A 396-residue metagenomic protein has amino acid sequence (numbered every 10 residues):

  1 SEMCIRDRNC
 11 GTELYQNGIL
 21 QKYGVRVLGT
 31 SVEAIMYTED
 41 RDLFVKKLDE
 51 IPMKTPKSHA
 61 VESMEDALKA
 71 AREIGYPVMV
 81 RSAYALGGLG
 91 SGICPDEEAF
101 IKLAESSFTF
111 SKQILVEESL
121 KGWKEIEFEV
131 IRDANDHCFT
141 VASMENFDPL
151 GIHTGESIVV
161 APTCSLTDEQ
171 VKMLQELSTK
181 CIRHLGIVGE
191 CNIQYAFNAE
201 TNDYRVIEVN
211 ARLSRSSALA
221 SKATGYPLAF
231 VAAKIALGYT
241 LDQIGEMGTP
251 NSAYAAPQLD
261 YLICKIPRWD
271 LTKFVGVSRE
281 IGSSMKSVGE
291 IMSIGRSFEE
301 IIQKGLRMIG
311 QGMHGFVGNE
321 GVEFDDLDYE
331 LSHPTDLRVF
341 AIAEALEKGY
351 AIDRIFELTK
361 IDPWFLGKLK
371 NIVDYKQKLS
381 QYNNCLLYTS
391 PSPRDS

Functional and structural regions predicted by a protein language model:
E2, R8, N17, I51-P52 (+3 more regions): ATP-dependent carboxylate activation and anion-phosphoryl transfer catalytic cores that bind Mg-ATP to form
M3-I5, P391-D395: Short, small-residue-biased leader/transition segments that mark boundaries at the very start of proteins
R6-N9, E33-I35: Short, solvent-exposed turn/loop segments enriched in Gly/Ser/Thr/Pro and often Arg
D7, R41, M64, Q175 (+2 more regions): Generic non-transmembrane alpha-helix signal with a bias for helix starts/N-cap capping motifs
C10-Y15, D40: Residues at alpha-helix caps and immediate loop-helix transition turns in enzyme cores, especially N- and C-cap
E13-V25: Internal alpha/beta domain cores that form substrate/cofactor-binding pockets in large enzymes and binding proteins
K22-S91: A conserved helix-loop-beta module that forms one wall/lid of the active-site cleft in ATP-utilizing catalytic domains
